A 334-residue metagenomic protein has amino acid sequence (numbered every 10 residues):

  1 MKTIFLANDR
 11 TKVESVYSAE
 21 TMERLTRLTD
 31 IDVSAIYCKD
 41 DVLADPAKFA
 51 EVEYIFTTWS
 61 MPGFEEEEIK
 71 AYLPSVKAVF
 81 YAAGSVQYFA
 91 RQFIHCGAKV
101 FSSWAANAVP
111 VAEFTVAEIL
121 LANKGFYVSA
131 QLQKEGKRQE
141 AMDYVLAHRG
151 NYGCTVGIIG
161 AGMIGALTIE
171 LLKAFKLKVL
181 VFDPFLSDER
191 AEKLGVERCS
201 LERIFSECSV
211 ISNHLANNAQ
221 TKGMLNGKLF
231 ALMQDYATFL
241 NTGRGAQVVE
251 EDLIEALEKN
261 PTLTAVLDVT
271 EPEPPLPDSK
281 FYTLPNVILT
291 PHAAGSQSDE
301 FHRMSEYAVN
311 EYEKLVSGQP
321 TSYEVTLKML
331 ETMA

Functional and structural regions predicted by a protein language model:
M1-F101, N226: An N-terminal-biased, well-structured beta-alpha scaffold segment characteristic of Rossmann-like dinucleotide-binding
G63, L186-K280: Rossmann-like adenosine-cofactor binding region
A82, K99-A106, D183, L201-E202 (+1 more regions): Short beta->alpha connector loops at strand-helix junctions that form conserved, small/polar/Pro-enriched
V100-F101, D235-A334: Rossmann-like dinucleotide-binding domain for NAD(H)/NADP(H)
S103-T155, E170: Phosphate-binding beta-alpha-beta segment of Rossmann-like dinucleotide-binding domains, i.e., the NAD(P)
A161-G162: Glycine-rich Rossmann-fold phosphate-binding loop(s) that bind the pyrophosphate of adenine dinucleotide cofactors
G165-A166: N-terminal Rossmann-fold NAD(P) dinucleotide-binding loop
A174-E192: NAD(P)-binding Rossmann-fold cofactor-contacting core
